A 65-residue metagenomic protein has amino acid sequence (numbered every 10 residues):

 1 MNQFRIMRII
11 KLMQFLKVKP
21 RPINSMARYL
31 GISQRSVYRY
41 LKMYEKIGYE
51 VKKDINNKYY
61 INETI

Functional and structural regions predicted by a protein language model:
M1-I65: Short, basic/aromatic recognition patches that contact phosphate-bearing ligands
